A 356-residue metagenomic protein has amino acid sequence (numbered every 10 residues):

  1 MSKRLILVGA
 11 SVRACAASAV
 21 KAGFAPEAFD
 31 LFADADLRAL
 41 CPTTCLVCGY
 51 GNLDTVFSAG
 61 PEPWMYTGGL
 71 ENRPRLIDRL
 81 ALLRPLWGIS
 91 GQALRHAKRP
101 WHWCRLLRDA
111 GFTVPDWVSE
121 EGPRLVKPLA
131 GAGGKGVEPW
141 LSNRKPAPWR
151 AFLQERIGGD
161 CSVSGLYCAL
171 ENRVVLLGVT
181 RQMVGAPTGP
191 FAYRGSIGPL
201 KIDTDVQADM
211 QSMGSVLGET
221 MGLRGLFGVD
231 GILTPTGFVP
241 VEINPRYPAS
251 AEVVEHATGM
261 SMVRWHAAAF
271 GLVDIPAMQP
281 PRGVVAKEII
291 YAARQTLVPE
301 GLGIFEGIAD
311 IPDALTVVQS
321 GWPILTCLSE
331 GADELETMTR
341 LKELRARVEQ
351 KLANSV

Functional and structural regions predicted by a protein language model:
M1-A97, H102, E330-V356: ATP-binding N-terminal substructure of ATP-dependent carboxylate-amine bond-forming enzymes
L5-V8, A25-D30, W64-T67, V114-V118 (+3 more regions): Short, hydrophobic beta-strand segments that form beta-sheet elements in well-ordered domains
L82-R144, R150: A conserved helix-loop-beta module that forms one wall/lid of the active-site cleft in ATP-utilizing catalytic domains
L107, E121-P139, W149-L166, L177-R181 (+2 more regions): ATP-grasp fold ATP-binding core
E155-G158, S162-G222, N244-F270, M278-P280: ATP-dependent carboxylate/phosphate-activation module, predominantly the ATP-grasp catalytic core and closely related
A169-V174, L233-T236, A292-R294, E330-A332: Short acidic-glycine loop/turn motifs at beta-strand connectors
L223-P235, M278: A short glycine-rich, hydrophobically flanked beta-strand micro-motif that places a catalytic Asp/Glu for divalent metal
R264-V356: Peripheral (often C-terminal) accessory segments that flank ATP-dependent C-N-forming ligase machineries
